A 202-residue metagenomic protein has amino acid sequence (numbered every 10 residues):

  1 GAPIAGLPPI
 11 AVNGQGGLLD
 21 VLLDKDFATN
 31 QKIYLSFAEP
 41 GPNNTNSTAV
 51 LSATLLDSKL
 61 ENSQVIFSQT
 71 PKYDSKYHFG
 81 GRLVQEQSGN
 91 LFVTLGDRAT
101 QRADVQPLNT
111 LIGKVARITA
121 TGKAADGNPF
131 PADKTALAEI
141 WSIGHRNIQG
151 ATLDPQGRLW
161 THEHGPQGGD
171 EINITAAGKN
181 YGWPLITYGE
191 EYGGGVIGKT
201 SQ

Functional and structural regions predicted by a protein language model:
G1-R102, G150-T152, G157-G165: Acidic, Gly/Ser/Thr-rich repeat motifs that build Ca2+-stabilized beta-propeller blades
G16-L18, D26-A28, F92, D97-Q202: Beta-propeller domain segments
